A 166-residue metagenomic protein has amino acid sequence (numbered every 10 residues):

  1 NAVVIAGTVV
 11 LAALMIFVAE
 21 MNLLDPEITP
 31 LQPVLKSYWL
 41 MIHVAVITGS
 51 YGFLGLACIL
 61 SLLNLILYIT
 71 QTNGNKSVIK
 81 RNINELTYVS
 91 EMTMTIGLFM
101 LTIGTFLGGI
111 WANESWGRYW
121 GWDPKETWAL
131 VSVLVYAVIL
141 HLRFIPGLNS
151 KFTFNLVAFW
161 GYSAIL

Functional and structural regions predicted by a protein language model:
N1-I28, W39-I69, E85-S115, P124-L166: Hydrophobic cores of alpha-helical transmembrane segments in multi-pass integral membrane proteins
L31-V34: Alpha-helical transmembrane segments and their interfaces in multipass membrane proteins
T70-L86: Membrane-interface interhelical connector segments
Y119-G121: A beta-strand-loop signature enriched in Asp, Gly, Thr, and Trp that corresponds to the sialidase/neuraminidase Asp-box
